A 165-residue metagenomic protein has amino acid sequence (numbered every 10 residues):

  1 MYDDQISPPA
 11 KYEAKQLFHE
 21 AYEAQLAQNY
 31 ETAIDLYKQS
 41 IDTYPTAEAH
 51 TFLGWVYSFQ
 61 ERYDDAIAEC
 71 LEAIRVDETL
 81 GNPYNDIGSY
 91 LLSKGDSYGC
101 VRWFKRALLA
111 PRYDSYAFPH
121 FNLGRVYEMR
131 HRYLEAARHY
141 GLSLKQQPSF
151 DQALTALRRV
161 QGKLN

Functional and structural regions predicted by a protein language model:
M1-Q16, Q39, A110-D114: TPR-adjacent "capping" and linker segments in tetratricopeptide-repeat scaffold/adaptor proteins
A10-E48, F52, F59: Alpha-helical segment of the N-proximal tetratricopeptide repeat
A27-L36, Q60-E72, K94-L109, F118 (+2 more regions): Structural signature of tandem alpha-helical TPR/SEL1-like repeats, specifically the intra-repeat loop/turn
Y44-P45, E78, R112-D114, P148: Short coil turns that delineate tetratricopeptide repeat
A49-H50, P83, A117-P119, A153: TPR alpha-solenoid repeat register
